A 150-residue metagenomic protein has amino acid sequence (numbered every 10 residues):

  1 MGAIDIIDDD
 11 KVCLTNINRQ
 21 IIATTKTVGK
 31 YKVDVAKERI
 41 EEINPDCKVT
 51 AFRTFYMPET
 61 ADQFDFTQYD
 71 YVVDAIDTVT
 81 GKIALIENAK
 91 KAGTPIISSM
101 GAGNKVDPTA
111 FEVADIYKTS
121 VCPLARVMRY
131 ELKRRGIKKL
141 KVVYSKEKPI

Functional and structural regions predicted by a protein language model:
M1-I150: Adenine nucleotide-associated cytosolic modules
